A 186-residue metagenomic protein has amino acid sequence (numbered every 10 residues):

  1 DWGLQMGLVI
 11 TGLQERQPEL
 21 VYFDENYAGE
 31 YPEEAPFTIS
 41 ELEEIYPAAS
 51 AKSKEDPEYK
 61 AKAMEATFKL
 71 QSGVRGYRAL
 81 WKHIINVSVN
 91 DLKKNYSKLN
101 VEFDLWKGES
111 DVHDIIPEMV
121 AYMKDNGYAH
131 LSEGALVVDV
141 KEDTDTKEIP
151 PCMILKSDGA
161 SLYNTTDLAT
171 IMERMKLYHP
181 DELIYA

Functional and structural regions predicted by a protein language model:
D1-A186: NTP-dependent nucleotidyl-transfer catalytic core
